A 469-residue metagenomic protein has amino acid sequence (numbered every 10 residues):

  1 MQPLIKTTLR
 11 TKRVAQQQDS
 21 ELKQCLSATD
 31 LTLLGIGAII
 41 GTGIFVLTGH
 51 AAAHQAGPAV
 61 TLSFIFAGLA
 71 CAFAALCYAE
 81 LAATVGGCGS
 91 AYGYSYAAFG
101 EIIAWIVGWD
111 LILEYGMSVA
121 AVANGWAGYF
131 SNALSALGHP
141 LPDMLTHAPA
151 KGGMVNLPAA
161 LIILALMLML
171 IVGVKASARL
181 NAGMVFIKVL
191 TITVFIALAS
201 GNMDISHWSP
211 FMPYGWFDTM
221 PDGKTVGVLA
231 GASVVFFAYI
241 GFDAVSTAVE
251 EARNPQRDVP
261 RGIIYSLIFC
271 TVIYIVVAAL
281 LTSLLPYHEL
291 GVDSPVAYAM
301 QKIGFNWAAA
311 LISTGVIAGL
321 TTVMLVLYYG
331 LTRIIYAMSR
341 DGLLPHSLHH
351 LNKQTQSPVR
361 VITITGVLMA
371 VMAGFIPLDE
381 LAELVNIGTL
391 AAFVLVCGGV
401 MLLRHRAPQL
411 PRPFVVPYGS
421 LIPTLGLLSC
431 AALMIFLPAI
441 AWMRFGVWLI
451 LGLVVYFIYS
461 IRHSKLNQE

Functional and structural regions predicted by a protein language model:
M1-G49, A53-P58, C71-L76, V85-C88 (+5 more regions): Membrane-interface "cap" regions at the ends of multi-pass membrane proteins
Q17-L22, T61, G138-A159, G183-T314 (+1 more regions): Helix-loop-helix junctions that connect adjacent transmembrane segments in multi-pass membrane transporters
K23, A28, G152-A160, R253-Y274 (+4 more regions): Loop-to-transmembrane helix boundary motifs in multi-pass membrane proteins
I44-A148, S266-V276, F445-L453: Extracellular loop-to-transmembrane helix junctions
F45, G87, D110-G128, V234 (+4 more regions): Membrane-helix boundary/coupling elements in multi-pass transport proteins
H50-A56, V60, L111, A121-G128 (+7 more regions): Transmembrane helix-loop boundary segments of multi-pass membrane transporters
A127, M154-I205, I263, A382-L395 (+1 more regions): Membrane-interface loop-to-helix entry segments
K151-V155, L166, S347-V359, F393-W442 (+1 more regions): C-terminal membrane-solvent junction of multi-pass transporters and transport-like membrane proteins
